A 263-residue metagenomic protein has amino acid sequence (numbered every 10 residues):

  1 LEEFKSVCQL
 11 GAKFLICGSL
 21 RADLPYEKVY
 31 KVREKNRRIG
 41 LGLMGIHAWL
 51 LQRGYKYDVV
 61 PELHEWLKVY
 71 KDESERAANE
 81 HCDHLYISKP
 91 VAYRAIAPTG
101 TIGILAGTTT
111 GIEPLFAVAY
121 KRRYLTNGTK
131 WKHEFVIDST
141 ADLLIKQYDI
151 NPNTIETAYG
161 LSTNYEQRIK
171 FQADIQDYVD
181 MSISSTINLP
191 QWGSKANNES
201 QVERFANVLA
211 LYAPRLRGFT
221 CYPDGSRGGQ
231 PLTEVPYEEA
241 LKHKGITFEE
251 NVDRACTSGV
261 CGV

Functional and structural regions predicted by a protein language model:
E2-L24, K35, P98, G103-A255 (+1 more regions): Catalytic alpha/beta core of large soluble enzyme barrels
F14, S19-Y30, E34, R38 (+3 more regions): Internal maturation/activation junctions in enzymes
L41-W49, E238-K244: Short, charged low-complexity intrinsically disordered segments located at boundaries of structured domains
